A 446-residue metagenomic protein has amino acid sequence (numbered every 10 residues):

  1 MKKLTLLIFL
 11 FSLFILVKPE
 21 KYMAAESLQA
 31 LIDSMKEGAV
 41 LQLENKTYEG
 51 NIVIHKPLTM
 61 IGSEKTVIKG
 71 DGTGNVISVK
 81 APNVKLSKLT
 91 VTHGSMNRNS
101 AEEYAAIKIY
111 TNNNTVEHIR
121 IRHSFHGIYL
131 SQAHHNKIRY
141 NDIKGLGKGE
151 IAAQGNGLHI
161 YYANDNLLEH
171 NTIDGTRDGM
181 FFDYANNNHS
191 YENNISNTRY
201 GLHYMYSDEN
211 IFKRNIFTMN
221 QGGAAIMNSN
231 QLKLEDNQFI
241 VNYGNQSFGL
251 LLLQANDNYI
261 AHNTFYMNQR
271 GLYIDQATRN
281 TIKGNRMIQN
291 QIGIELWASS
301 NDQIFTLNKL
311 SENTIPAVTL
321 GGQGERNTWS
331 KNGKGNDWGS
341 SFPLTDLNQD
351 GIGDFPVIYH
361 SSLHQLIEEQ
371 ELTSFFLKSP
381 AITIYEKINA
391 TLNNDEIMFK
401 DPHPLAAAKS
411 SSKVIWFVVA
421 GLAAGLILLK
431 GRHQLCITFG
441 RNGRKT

Functional and structural regions predicted by a protein language model:
M1-L6: Positively charged n-region of N-terminal signal peptides that target proteins for export
E20-G50: Acidic Gly/Asp/Thr-rich repetitive segments characteristic of extracellular carbohydrate-active and adhesion proteins
L41, I52, L58, T66 (+16 more regions): Solenoid scaffold repeats with emphasis on beta-solenoid/beta-helix
E49-I61, I68-N114, H126-A133, I160: Extracellular beta-strand-rich solenoid/capping regions of secreted or surface-exposed proteins that bind or remodel
G70-I77, N99-K108, H123-H126, E150-Y161 (+7 more regions): Extracellular beta-strand/beta-solenoid scaffold signature
N245-F248, Q289, G293-W297, D302-T446: Functionally critical loop-and-helix segments that line ligand-binding/catalytic clefts of soluble enzyme domains
